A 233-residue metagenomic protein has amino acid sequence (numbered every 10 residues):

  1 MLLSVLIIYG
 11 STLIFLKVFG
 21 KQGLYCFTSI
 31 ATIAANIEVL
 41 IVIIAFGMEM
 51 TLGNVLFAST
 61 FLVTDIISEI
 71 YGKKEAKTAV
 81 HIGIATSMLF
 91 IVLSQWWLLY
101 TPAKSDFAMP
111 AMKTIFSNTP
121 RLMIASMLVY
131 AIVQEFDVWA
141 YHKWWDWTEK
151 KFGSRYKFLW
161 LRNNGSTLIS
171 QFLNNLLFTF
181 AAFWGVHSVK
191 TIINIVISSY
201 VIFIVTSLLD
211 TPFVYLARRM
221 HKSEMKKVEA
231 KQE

Functional and structural regions predicted by a protein language model:
M1-I67, K74: Hydrophobic transmembrane alpha-helices
L3, Y25-C26, V55, V80 (+3 more regions): Hydrophobic alpha-helical transmembrane segments
T28-L40, L62, G83-Q95, R162 (+1 more regions): Small-residue-rich segments of transmembrane alpha-helices in multi-pass membrane proteins, especially helix faces
E38-G47, I70, V92-S105: Transmembrane alpha-helix boundary signature
K74-I82, R155-R162: Membrane-interface alpha-helices at helix entry/exit sites of multi-pass transporters
H81, A85-K104, Y130-V138: Transmembrane alpha-helix/helix-exit interface in multi-pass inner-membrane proteins
W97-R121: Membrane-interface interhelical connector segments
F136, H142, T148-E233: Alpha-helical transmembrane segments and their cytosolic interface
